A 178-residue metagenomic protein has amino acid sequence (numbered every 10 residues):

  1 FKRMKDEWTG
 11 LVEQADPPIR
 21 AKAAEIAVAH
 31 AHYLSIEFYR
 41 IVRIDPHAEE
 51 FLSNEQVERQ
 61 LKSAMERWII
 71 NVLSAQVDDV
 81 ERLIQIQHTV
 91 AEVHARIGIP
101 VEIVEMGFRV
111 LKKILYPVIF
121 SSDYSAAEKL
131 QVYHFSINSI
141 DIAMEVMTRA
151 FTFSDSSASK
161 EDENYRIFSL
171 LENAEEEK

Functional and structural regions predicted by a protein language model:
F1-A48: Basic/polar, acidic-poor N-terminal "presequence/leader" segments that form or can form short amphipathic helices
F1-K2, D6-A15, I26, I70-E177: Long, amphipathic alpha-helical coupling/dimerization segments that relay conformational signals between
I26, H30, L34-F38, L61-M65 (+3 more regions): Residue-level detector of well-ordered alpha-helical segments, enriched for hydrophobic/aromatic packing positions
F38-S74: Structured interaction and signal-relay segments at domain junctions
